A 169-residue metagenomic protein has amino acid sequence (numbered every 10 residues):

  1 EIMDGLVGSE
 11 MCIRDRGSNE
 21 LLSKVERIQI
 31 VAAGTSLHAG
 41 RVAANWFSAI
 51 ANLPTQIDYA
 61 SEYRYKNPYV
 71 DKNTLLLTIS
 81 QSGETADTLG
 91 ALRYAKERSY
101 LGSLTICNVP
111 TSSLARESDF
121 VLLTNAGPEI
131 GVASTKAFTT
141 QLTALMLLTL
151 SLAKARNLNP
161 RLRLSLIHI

Functional and structural regions predicted by a protein language model:
E1-G8, C12, I167-H168: Single conserved hydrophobic/aromatic residue that forms the stacking wall/gate of nucleotide- or nucleobase-binding
E10-S23: A short, well-structured juxtamembrane/interface segment
S23-S165: Glycine-rich phosphate-binding loops that contact phosphosugars or nucleotide phosphates
